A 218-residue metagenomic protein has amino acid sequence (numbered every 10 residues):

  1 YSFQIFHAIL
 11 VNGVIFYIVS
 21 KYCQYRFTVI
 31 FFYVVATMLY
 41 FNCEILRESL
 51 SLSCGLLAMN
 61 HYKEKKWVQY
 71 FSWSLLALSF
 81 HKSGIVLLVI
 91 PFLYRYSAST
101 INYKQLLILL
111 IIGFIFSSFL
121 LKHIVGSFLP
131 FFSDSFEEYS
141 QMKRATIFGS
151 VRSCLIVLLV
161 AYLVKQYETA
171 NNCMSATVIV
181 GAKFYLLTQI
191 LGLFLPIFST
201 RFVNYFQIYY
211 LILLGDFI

Functional and structural regions predicted by a protein language model:
Y1-G13: Loop-to-helix entry region of an early transmembrane alpha helix in multi-pass inner-membrane enzymes
I9, F16-A36: Transmembrane-helix signature of polytopic, membrane-embedded enzymes that assemble or transfer cell-envelope glycans
C43-S49: Short acidic/glycine- and proline-prone juxtamembrane loop motifs at membrane-interface regions of multi-pass membrane
G55-V68: Membrane-interface transmembrane helices that cradle and orient dolichyl/undecaprenyl
Y70-S72, S83-Y94: Transmembrane-embedded, aromatic-rich helix segments that form part of the hydrophobic channel/pocket engaging
L78-H81, L191: Transmembrane helix irregularities
P91-Q207: Alpha-helical transmembrane segments and terminal signal-anchor/GPI-anchor hydrophobic tails, characterized by long
